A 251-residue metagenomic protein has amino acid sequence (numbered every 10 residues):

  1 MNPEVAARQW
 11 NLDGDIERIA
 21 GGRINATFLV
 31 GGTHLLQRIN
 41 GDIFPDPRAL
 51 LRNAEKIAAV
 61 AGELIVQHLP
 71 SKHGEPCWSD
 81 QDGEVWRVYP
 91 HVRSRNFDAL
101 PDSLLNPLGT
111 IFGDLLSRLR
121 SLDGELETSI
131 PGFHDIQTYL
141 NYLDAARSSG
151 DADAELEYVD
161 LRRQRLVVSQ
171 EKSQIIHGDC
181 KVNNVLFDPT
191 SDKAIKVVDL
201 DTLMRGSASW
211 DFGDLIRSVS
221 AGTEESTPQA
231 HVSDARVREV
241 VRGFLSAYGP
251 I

Functional and structural regions predicted by a protein language model:
M1-L12: Short, non-transmembrane alpha-helical segments in secretory-pathway proteins
W10-G31: ATP-binding glycine-rich phosphate-binding loop
E17-G21, R38, P45-R48, R95-N106 (+3 more regions): ATP-dependent phospho-/nucleotidyl transfer catalytic cores
T27-L29, W86-V88, I175, N184: Conserved hydrophobic/aromatic beta-strand scaffold that supports enzyme active sites
T33, W86, S173-I175, I195-V197 (+1 more regions): Hydrophobic "anchor" residues on beta-strands that sit immediately upstream of conserved functional sites
T33-L126: ATP-binding pocket architecture of kinase catalytic cores
N183-G222: Catalytic activation segment of kinase domains across protein kinase-like and atypical kinase folds
S209-I251: Active-site activation/catalytic loop segments of kinase-like enzymes and analogous catalytic loops in related
